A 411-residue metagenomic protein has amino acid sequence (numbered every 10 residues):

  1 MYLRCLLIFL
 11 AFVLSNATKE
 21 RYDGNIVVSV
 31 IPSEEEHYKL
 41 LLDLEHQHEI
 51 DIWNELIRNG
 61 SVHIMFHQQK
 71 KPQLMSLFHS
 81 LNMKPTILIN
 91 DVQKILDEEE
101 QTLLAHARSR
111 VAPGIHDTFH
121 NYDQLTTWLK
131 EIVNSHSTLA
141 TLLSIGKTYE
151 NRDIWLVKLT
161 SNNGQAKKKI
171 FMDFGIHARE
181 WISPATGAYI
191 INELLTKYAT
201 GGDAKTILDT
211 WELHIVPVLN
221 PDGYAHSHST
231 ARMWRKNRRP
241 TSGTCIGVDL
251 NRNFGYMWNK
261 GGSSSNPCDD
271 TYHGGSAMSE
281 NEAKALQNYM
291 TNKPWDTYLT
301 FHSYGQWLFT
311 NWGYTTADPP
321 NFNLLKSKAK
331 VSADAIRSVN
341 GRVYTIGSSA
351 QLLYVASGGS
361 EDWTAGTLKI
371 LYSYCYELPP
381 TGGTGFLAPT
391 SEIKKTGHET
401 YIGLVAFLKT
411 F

Functional and structural regions predicted by a protein language model:
Y2-L7, A11-F411: M14 metallocarboxypeptidase catalytic domain recognition
